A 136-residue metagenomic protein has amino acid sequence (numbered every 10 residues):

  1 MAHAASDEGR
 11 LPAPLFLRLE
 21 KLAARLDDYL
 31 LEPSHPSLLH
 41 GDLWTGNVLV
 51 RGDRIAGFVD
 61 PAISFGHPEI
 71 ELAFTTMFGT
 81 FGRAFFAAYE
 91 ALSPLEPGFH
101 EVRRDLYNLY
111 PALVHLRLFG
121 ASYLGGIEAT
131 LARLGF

Functional and structural regions predicted by a protein language model:
M1-L38, R51: An alpha-helical support segment within catalytic cores of ATP-dependent transferases
D7-L11, F81, L95-F99, L118-S122: Alpha-helical structural elements of signaling/regulatory helical domains
E20-A23, F86, E128-L131: Hydrophobic core segments within long, regular secondary-structure runs in both alpha- and beta-rich folds
P36-L38, T45, L49-E101: Active-site Asp-x-Gly
H115-F136: ATP/Mg2+ or Mg2+-diphosphate-binding catalytic cores that bind nucleotide phosphates or diphosphates via glycine-rich
